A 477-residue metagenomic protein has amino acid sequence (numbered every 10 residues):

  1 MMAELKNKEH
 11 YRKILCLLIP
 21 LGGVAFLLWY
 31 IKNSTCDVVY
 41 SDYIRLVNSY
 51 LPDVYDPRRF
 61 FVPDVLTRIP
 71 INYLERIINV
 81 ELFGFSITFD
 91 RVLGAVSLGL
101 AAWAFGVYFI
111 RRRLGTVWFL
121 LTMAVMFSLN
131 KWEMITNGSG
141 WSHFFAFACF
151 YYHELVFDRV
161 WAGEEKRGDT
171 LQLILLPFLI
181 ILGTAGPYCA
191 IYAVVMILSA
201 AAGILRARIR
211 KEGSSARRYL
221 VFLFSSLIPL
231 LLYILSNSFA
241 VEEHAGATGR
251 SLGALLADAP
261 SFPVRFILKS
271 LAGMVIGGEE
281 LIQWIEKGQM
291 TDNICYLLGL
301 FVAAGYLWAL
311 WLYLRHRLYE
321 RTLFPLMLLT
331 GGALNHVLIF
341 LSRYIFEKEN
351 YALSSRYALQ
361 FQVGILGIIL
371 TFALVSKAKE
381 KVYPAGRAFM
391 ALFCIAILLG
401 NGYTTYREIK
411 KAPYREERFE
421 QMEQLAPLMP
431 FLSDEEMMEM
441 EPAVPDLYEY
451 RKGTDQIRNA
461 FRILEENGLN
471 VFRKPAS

Functional and structural regions predicted by a protein language model:
A3-R76, V80-W118, E164, M196-S226 (+5 more regions): Intrinsically disordered, polar/acidic, low-complexity terminal segments
G23, F119-M126, F222-L231, R317-I345: Transmembrane alpha-helix segments characteristic of polytopic inner-membrane glycan-assembly/cell-envelope
L27-Y30, L129-T136, I181-T184, L231-S236 (+2 more regions): Transmembrane-helix signature of polytopic, lipid-linked glycan biosynthesis machinery
D37, F89-L93, K131-S142, L353-Y357: Membrane-embedded glycan-lipid processing machinery
F109-L129, F147-A148: Transmembrane-helix signature of polytopic, membrane-embedded enzymes that assemble or transfer cell-envelope glycans
I135, S142-A146, E349-A373: Hydrophobic/aromatic-rich transmembrane helices and adjacent perimembrane loops
S142-E165, I197, G203, G364-G367: Specific aromatic-rich, kink-prone transmembrane helix
G168-S199: Membrane-interface alpha helices of multi-pass inner-membrane proteins
